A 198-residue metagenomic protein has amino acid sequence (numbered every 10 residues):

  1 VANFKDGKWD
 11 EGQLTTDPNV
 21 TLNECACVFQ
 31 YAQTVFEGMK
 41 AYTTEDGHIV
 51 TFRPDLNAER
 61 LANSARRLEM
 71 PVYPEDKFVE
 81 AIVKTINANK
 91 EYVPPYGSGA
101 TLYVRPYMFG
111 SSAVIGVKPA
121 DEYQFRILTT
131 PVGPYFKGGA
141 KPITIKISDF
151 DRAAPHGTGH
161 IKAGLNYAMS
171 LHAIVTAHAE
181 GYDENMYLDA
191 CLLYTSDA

Functional and structural regions predicted by a protein language model:
V1-E184, C191: Conserved alpha/beta cores of soluble small-molecule-handling proteins
Y194-A198: Conserved small/polar residues in nucleotide/adenosyl-binding loops
